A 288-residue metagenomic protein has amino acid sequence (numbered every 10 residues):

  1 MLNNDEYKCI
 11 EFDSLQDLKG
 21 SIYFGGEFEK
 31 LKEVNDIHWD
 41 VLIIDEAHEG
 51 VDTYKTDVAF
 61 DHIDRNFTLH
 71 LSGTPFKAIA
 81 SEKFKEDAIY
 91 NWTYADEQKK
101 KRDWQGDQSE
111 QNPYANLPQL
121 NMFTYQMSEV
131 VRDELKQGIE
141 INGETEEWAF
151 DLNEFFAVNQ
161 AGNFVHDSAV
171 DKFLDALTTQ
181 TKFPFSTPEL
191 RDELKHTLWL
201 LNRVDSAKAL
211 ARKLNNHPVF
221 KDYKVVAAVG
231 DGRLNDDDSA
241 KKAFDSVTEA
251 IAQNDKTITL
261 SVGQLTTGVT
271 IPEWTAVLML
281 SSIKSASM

Functional and structural regions predicted by a protein language model:
M1-L15, E33, G143-S261, K284: Conserved C-terminal RecA-like helicase domain
K8, H38-W39, D64-F67, L117-L120 (+3 more regions): Short glycine-/polar-rich loops that comprise or flank the Walker A/P-loop and associated switch/sensor motifs
S14, D45-E46, Q264, L280: Walker B catalytic acidic pair
L15-D17, K30-H70, T74-F76: SF2 helicase catalytic motif II
K19-Y23, D52, K77-E82, V131-E134 (+3 more regions): Switch/connector loops and helix/strand junctions flanking conserved nucleotide-binding motifs in nucleotide-processing
F24-I37, E49-V58, E82-W104, T181-K182 (+2 more regions): Substrate-gripping "pore-loop 1 plus following alpha2 helix"
A80-K195: Interdomain helical connector at the RecA1-RecA2 junction of SF1/SF2 helicase-like NTPases
I258-S261, T267-K284, M288: A short beta-strand element within the Helicase C-terminal
